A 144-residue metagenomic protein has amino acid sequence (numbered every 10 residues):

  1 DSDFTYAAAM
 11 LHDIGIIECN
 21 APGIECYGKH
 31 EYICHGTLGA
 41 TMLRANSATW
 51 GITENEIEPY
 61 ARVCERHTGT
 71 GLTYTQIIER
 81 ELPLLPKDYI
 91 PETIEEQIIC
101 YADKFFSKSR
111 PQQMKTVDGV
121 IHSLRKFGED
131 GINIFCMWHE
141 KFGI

Functional and structural regions predicted by a protein language model:
D1-G119: Divalent metal-dependent catalytic cores for phosphoryl transfer on phosphate-bearing substrates
V117-G131: C-terminal/domain-terminus segments
F127-I144: Charged phosphate-binding loop/patch that engages nucleotide di/tri-phosphates or the phosphate backbone of nucleic
